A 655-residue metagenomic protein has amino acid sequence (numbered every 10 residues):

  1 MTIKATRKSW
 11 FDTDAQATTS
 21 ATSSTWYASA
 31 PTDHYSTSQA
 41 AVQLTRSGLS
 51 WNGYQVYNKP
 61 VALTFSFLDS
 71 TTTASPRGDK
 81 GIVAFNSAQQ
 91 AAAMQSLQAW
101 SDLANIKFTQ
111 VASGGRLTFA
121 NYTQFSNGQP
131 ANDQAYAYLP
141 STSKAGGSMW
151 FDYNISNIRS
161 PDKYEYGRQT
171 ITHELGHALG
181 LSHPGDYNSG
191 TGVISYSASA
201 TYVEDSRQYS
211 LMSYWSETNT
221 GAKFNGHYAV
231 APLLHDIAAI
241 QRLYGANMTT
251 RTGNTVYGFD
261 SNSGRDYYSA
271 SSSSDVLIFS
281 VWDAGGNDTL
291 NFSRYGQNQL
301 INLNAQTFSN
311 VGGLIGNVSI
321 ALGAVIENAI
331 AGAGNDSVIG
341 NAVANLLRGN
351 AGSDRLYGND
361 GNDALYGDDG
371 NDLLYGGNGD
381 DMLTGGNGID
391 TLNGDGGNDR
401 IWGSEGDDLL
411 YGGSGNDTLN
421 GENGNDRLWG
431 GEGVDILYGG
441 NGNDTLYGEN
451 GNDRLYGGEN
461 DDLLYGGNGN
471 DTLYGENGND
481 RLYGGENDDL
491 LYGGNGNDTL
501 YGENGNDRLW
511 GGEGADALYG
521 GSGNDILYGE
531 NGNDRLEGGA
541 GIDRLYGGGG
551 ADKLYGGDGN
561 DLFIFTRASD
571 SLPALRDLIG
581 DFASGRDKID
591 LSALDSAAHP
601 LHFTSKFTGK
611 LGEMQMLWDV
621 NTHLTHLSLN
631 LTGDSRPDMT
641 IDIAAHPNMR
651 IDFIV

Functional and structural regions predicted by a protein language model:
M1-A333: Zinc-dependent metalloendopeptidases
Q39-S50, L103-I106, F279, D417 (+4 more regions): Short small/polar-residue motifs
G114-A120, S182-Y209, W215, K223-V230 (+7 more regions): Acidic glycine/aspartate-rich repeat arrays in secreted/surface proteins
G258-S261, I301, N345-R348, P600 (+2 more regions): Short, surface-exposed polybasic-and-hydrophobic patches located at secondary-structure transitions
V276-I278, N287, N298, A344 (+4 more regions): Active-site lining segments that contact anionic ligands and/or coordinate catalytic metals
N291, N328-I330, S337-I339, L346-A351 (+24 more regions): Short beta-strand elements of solenoid repeat domains
S309-G312, V343, L347: Leucine-rich, hydrophobic repeat-scaffold detector
A331, G340, G633-S635: Residues in Ca2+-coordinating acidic/glycine-rich loops
